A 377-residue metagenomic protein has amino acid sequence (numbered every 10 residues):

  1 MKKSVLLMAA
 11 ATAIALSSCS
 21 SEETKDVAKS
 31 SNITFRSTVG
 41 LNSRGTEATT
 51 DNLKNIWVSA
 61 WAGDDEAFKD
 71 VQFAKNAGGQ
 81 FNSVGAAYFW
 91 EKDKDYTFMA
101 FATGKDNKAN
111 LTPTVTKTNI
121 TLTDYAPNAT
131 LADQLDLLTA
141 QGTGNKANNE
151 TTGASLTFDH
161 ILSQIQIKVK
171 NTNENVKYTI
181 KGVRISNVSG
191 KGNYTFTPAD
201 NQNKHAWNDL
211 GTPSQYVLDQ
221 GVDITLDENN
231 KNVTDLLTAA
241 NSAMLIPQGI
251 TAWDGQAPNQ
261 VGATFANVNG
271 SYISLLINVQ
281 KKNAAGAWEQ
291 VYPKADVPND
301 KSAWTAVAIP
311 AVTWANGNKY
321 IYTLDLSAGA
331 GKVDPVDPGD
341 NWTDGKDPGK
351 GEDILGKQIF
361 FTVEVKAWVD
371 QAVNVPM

Functional and structural regions predicted by a protein language model:
K2-M377: Sec-type signal peptide cleavage vicinity
